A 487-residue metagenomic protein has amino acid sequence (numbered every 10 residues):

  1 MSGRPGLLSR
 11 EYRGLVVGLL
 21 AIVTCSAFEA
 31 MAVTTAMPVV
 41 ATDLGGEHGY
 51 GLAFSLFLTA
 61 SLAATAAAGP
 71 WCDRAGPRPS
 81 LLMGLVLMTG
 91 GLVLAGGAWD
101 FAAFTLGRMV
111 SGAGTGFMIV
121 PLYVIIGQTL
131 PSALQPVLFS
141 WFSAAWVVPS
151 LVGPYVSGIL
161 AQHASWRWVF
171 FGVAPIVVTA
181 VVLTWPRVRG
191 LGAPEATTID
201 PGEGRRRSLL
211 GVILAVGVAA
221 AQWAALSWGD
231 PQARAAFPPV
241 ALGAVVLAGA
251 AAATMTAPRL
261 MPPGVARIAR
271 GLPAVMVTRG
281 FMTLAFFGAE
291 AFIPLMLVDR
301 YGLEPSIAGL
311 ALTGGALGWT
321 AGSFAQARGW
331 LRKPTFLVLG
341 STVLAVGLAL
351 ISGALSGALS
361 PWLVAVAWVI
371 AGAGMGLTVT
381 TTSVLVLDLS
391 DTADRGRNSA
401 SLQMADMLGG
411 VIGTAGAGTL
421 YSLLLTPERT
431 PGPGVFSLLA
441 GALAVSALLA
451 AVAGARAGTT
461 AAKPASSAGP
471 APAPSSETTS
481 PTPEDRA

Functional and structural regions predicted by a protein language model:
M1-E11, G192-G202, G454-A487: Intrinsic disorder in cytosolic terminal tails and internal cytosolic loops of multi-pass membrane transporters
S2-P186, G190, T419-L423, G441: Transmembrane-helix bundle of Major Facilitator Superfamily
Y12-T35, H48, F54-L56, A64-A67 (+4 more regions): 12-transmembrane solute porter fold
G18, G84, G91, G107 (+12 more regions): Small-residue hotspots
G69-P70, A102, T129-P136, E195-R205 (+3 more regions): Short juxtamembrane and helix-loop transition motifs at transmembrane-helix boundaries in membrane proteins
G96-D100, W185-V188, L226-P231, A327 (+3 more regions): Transmembrane helix-loop junctions and nearby membrane-interface residues
W146-I159, G217-A225, F287, F292 (+2 more regions): Hydrophobic alpha-helical transmembrane segments and adjacent interfacial helices in integral membrane proteins
Q162-A285, E290: Hydrophobic transmembrane-helix bundles of small-molecule transporters
